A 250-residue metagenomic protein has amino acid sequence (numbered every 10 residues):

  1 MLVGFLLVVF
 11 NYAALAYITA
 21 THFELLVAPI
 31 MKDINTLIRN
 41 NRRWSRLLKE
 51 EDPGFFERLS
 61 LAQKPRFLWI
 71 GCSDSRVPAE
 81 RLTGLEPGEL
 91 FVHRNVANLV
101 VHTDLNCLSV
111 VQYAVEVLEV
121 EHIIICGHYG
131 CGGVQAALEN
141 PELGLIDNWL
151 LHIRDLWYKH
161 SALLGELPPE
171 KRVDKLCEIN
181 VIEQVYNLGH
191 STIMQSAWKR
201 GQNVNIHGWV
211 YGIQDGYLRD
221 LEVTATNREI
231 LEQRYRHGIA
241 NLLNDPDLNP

Functional and structural regions predicted by a protein language model:
M1-N11: Hydrophobic alpha-helical signal peptides and transmembrane signal-/tail-anchor segments that drive secretory-pathway
F10-N11, I18, R39-N40: Intrinsic-disorder/low-complexity regions
L15-I30: Short, Lys/Arg-enriched N-terminal segments with co-localized hydrophobic residues within the first ~10-30 amino acids
I30-P65, A97-E121, G132-P250: Divalent-metal-activated hydrolytic enzyme cores
L48-E89: N-terminal short beta-loop-beta anion/metal-coordinating cradle
I70-C72, R94, I124-H128, H207-G212: Short beta-strand segments
D74-R76, H128-G133: Gly/Ser/Thr-rich loops at beta-strand to alpha-helix junctions that form or flank small-molecule/cofactor-binding
R76, E80-V110: Active-site cofactor/substrate anionic-group-binding motifs, chiefly glycine- and Lys/Arg-rich phosphate-binding loops
